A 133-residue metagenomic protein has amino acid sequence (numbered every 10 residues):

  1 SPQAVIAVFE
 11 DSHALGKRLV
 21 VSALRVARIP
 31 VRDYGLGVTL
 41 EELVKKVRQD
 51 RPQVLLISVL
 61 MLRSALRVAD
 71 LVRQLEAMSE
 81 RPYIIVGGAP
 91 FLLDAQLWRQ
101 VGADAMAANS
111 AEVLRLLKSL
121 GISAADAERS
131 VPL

Functional and structural regions predicted by a protein language model:
S1-A7, V72-I84, L116-G121, A125-L133: Long, low-complexity, intrinsically disordered polar/charged segments
S1-P30: Long amphipathic N-terminal alpha/beta scaffold segment
V20, R25-K46: Glycine-rich oxoanion-binding loops at beta->alpha junctions
I29, P82-Y83, D104-A105: A structural micro-motif
R32-Y34, L56, M106-A107: Short hydrophobic alpha-helical runs that function as membrane-insertion/retention elements
V38-A95: Cofactor-cradling patches in redox/metallo enzymes
P90-L133: Peripheral docking tails and interdomain loops at the edges of cofactor- or intermediate-handling domains
